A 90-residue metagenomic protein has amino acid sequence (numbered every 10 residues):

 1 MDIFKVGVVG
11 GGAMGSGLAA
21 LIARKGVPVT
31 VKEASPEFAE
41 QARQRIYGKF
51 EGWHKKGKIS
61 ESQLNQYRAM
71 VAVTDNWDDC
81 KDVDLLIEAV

Functional and structural regions predicted by a protein language model:
M1-G52, K56, A72: NAD(P)+-binding Rossmann beta1-loop-alpha1 motif at the extreme N-terminus of oxidoreductases
E37-Q41, G52-V90: Rossmann-like NAD(P)-binding element
